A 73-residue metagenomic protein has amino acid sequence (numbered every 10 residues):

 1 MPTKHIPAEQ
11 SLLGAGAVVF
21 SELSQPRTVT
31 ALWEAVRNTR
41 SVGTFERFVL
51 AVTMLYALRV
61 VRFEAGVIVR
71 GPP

Functional and structural regions predicted by a protein language model:
M1-E22, T44: Short alpha-helical segments that sit at the start of domains
I6, R37-T39: Short, contiguous strand/loop micro-motifs
A17, V29-T30, V49-V52: Short amphipathic alpha-helical segments
P26-R37: Short acidic, hydrophobic short linear motifs in intrinsically disordered regions
V42-A57: Short amphipathic alpha-helical interaction segments
Y56-I68: A short, conserved structural fragment
R70-P73: Short, charged, intrinsically disordered terminal tails
